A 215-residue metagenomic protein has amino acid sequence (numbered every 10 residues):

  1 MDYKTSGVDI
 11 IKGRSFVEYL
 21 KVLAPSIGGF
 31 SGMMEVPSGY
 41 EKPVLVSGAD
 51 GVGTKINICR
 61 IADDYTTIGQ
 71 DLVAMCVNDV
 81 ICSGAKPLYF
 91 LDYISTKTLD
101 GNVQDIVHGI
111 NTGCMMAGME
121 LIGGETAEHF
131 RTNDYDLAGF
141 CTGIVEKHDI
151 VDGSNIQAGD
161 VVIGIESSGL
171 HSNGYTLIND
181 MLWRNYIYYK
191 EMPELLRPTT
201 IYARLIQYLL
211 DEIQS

Functional and structural regions predicted by a protein language model:
M1-S215: Helix-biased detector of long, well-ordered alpha-helical tracts
